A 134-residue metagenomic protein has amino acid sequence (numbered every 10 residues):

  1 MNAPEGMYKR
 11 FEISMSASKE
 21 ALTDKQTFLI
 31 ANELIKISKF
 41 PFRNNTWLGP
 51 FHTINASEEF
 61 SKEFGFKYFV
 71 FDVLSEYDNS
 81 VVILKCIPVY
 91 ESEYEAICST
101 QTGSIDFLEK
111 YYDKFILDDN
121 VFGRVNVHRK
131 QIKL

Functional and structural regions predicted by a protein language model:
M1-L134: Acidic, proline/glycine-rich low-complexity IDRs
